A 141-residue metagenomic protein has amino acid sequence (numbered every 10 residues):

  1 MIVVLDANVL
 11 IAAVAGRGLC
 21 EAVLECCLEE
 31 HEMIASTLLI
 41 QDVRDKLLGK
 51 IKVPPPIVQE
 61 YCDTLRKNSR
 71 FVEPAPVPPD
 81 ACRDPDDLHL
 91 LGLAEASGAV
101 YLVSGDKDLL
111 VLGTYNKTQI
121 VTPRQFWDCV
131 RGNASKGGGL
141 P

Functional and structural regions predicted by a protein language model:
M1-A35: Short, well-structured N-terminal submotif of metal-dependent ribonuclease cores
D6-A7, A35-S36, G105-D106, T122-P123: A secondary-structure boundary/capping signal
A12-V14, K46, L112, C129-V130: Residues that scaffold the ATP/ADP-binding catalytic core of kinase and kinase-like folds
L19-C20, V58, D86-D87: Amphipathic coiled-coil/heptad-repeat helices and related helical stalk/stem segments that mediate oligomerization
C26-P78: PIN-domain endoribonuclease scaffold, especially VapC-family toxins
E30-M33, G98-V100, T118: Short active-site oxyanion
K67-L102, K107, V111: Active-site neighborhoods of divalent-metal-dependent phosphate/nucleic-acid chemistry enzymes
A81, L88, K107-P141: Acidic, PIN/NYN-like endoribonuclease modules and their adjacent C-terminal/linker elements
